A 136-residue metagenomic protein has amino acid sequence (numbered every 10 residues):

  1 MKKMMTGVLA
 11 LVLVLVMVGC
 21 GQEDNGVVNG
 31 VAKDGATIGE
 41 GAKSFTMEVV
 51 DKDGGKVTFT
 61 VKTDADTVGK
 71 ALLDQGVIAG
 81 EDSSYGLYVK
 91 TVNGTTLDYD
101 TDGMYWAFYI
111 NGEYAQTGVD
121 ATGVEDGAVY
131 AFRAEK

Functional and structural regions predicted by a protein language model:
K2-L11, V16-K136: Ubiquitin-like/PB1-type beta-grasp interaction modules and other compact soluble beta-rich domains
